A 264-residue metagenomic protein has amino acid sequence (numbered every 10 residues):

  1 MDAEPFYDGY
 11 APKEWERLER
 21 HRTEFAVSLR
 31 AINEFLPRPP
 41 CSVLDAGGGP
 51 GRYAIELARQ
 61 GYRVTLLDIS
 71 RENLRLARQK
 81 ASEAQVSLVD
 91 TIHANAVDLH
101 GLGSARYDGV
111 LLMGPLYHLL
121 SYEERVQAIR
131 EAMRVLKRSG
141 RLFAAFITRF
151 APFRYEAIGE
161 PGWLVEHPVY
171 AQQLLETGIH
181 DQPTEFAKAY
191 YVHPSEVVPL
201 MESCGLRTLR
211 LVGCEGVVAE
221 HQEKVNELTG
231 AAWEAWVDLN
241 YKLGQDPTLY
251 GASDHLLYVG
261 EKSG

Functional and structural regions predicted by a protein language model:
M1-P39, R52, E56: Conserved class I S-adenosyl-L-methionine
R52-D98: Class I SAM-dependent methyltransferase SAM/SAH-binding core
H100-V110: A short acidic, Gly/Pro-enriched loop at the edge of an enzyme's catalytic core that lines a small-molecule cofactor
D108-E123: A short SAM/SAH-binding and catalytic strip from SAM-dependent methyltransferases
V126-R138: A short glycine-rich, Lys/Arg-flanked "PGG" loop and its adjoining helix->strand segment in the class I
R141-Q173: Conserved class I S-adenosyl-L-methionine
K188-G205, L211: Short alpha-helix
C204-G264: C-terminal lobe and adjacent flexible extensions of AdoMet/dcAdoMet transferase-like proteins
